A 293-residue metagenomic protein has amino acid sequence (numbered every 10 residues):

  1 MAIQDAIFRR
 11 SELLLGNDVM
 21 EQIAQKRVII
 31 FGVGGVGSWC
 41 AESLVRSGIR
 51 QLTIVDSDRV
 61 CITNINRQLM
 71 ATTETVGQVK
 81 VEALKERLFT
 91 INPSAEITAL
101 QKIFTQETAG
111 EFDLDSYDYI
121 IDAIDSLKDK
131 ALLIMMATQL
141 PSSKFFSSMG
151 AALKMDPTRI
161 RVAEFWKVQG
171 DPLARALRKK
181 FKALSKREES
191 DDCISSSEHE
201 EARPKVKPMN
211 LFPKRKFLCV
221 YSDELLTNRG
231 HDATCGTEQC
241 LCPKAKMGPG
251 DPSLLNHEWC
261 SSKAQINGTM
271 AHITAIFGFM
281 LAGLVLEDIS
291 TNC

Functional and structural regions predicted by a protein language model:
M1-I29, I62: N-terminal charged helix/coil linker that caps or initiates catalytic domains
I30-G32, V55: Conserved N-terminal Rossmann-fold NAD(P)-binding element of oxidoreductases
V36: Hydrophobic/small residue at the entry helix of a nucleotide-binding pocket
R46-Q51, S142: Conserved S-adenosyl-L-methionine
I49-N92: Glycine-rich phosphate-binding loop and adjoining beta1-alpha1-beta2 segment of Rossmann-like nucleotide-binding folds
Q101-A109: Conserved SAM/SAH-binding loop
D115-Y119, I124-L132, F145, L153-M155 (+2 more regions): Glycine-rich phosphate/adenylate-binding loop
